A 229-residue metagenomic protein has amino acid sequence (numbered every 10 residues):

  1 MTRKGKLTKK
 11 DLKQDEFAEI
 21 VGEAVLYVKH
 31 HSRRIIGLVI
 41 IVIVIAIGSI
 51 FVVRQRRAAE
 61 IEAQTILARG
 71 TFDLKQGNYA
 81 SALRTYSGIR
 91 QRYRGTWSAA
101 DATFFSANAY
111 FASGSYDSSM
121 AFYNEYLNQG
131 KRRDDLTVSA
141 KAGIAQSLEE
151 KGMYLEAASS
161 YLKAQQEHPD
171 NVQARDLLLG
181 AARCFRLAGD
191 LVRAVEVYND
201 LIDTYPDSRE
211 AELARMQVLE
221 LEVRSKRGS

Functional and structural regions predicted by a protein language model:
M1-S229: Acidic, polar-rich low-complexity tracts and alpha-helical solenoid repeat scaffolds
